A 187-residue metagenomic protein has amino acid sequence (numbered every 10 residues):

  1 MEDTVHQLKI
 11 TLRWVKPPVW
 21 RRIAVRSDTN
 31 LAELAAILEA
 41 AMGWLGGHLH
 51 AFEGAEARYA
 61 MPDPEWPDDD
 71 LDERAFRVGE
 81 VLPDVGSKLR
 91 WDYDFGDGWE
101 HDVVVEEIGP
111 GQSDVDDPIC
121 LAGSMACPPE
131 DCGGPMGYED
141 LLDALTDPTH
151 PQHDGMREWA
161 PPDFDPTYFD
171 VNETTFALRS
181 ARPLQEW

Functional and structural regions predicted by a protein language model:
M1-W187: Short linear regulatory motifs enriched in tryptophan with gly/pro/ser
